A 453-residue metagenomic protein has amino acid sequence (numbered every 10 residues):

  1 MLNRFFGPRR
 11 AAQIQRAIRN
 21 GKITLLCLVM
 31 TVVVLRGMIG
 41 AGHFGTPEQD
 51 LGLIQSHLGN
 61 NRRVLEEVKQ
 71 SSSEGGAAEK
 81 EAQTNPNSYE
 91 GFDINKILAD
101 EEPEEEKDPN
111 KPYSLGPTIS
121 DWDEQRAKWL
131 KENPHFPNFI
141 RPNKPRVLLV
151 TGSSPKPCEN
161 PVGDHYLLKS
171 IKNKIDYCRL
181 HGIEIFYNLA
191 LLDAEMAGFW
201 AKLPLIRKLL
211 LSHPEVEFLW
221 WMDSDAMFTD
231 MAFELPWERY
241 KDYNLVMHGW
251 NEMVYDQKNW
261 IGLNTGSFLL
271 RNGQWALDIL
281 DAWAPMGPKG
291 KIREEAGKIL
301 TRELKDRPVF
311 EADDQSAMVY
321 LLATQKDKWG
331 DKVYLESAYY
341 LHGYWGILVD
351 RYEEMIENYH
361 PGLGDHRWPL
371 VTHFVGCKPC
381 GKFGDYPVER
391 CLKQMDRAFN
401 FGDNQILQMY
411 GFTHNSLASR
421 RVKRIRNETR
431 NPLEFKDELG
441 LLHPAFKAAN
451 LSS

Functional and structural regions predicted by a protein language model:
M1-Y166, F383-S453: Juxtamembrane luminal stem/stalk of type II transmembrane Golgi/ER carbohydrate-processing enzymes
L2, L192-D193, G198-L277: GT-A fold catalytic core of metal-dependent nucleotide-sugar glycosyltransferases, centered on the diacidic
T24-T31, A201-P204, K208, W275-S452: Catalytic core and acceptor-binding pocket of nucleotide-sugar-dependent glycosyltransferases
Q125, F136-I140, K174-D176, L209-L210 (+3 more regions): Beta-strand elements of modular eukaryotic interaction domains
S154-K156, L192, A226-M227, N251-M253 (+3 more regions): Short, solvent-exposed loop/turn segments at secondary-structure junctions
P155-Y166, E195-M196, K298-V309: Short, flexible/disordered intra-domain loops and linkers
L168-I183: Short, acidic, metal-binding catalytic loop of nucleotide-sugar glycosyltransferases
I185-Y187: A structural preference for short, hydrophobic beta-strand core positions in alpha/beta folds
